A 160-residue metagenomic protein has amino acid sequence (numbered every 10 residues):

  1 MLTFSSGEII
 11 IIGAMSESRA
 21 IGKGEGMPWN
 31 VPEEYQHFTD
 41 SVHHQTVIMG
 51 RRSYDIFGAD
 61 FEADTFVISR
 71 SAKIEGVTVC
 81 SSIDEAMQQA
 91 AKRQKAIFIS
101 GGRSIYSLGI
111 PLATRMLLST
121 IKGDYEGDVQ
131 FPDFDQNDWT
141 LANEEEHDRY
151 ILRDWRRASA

Functional and structural regions predicted by a protein language model:
M1-A160: Enzymes that bind and transform nitrogen-containing heteroaromatic metabolites
